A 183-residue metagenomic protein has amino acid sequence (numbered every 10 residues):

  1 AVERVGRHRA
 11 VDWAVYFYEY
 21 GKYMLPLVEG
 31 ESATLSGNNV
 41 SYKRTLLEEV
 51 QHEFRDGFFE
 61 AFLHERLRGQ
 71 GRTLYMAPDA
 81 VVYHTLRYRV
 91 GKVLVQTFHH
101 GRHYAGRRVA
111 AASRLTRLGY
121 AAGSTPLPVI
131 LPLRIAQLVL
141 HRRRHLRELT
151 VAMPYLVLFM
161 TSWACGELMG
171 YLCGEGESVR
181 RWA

Functional and structural regions predicted by a protein language model:
A1-A10: Short beta-strand-to-loop element that shapes/binds the nucleotide-sugar donor at the catalytic cleft/hinge
A1-V2, G37, A77-P78: Short glycine/serine/threonine-enriched helix-capping/active-site loop that flanks the nucleotide-sugar donor pocket
V5-G6, K22-S41, T45, R55-F58: A recurrent flexible, glycine/aromatic-enriched loop bordering the glycosyltransferase active site that acts as
A10-G21: Long alpha-helical scaffolds
L46-E48, V82: A generic structural signal for short hydrophobic patches within well-formed alpha-helices
D56-R66, A77: Acidic donor-binding loop at a coil-to-helix junction in glycosyltransferase catalytic cores that engages
L74, Y83-F159: Active-site-adjacent helix/loop segment of glycosyltransferases that harbors family-specific signature motifs
R144-A183: Membrane-interface aromatic/basic loop that binds lipid-linked glycans or pyrophosphate carriers, typified by
